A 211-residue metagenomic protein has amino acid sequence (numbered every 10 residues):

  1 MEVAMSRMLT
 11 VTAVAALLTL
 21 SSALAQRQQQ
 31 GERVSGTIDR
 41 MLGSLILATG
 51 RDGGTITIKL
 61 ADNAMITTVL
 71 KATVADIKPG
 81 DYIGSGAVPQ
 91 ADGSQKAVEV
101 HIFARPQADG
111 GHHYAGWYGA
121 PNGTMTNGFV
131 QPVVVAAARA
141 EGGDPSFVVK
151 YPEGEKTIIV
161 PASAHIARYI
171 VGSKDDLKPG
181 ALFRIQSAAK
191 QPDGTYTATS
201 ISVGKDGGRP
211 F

Functional and structural regions predicted by a protein language model:
E2, S6-T10, S21-K59, N63-F211: Short, flexible, surface-exposed loop segments at domain boundaries
V14-A15: Classic N-terminal secretory signal peptides
